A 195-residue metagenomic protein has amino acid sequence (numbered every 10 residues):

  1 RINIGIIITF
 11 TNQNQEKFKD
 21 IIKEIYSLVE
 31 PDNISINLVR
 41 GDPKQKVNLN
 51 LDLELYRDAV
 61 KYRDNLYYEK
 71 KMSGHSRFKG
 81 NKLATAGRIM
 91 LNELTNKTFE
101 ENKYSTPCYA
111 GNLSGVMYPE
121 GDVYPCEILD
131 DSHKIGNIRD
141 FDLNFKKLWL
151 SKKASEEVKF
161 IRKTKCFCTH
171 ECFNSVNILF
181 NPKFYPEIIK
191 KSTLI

Functional and structural regions predicted by a protein language model:
R1-A110, S114-P119, V123-Y124, L129-N137 (+1 more regions): Radical SAM enzyme [4Fe-4S]-AdoMet core and its adjacent flexible, acidic and glycine-rich loops/tails across
K103-S105, D122-I195: Flexible mid-to-C-terminal extensions adjoining Fe-S/redox cofactors in radical SAM and related proteins
